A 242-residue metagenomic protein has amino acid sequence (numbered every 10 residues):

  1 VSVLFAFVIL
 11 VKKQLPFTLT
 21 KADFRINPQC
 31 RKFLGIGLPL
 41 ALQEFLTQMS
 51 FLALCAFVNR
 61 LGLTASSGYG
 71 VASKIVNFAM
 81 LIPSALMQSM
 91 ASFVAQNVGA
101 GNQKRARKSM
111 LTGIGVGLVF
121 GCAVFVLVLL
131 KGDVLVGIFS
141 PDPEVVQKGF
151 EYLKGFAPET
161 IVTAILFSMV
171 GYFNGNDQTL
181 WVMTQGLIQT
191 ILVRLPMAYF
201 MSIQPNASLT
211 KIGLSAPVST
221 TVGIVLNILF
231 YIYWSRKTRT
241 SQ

Functional and structural regions predicted by a protein language model:
V1-A6, S84-M87, F156-G175, W181-V193 (+2 more regions): Short runs within selected transmembrane alpha-helices of multi-pass transporters and secretion channels
V1-L38, V94-E159, S202-Q242: Short alpha-helical transmembrane segments in multi-pass integral membrane proteins
S2-F5, R25-A53, F57, F78 (+5 more regions): Hydrophobic faces of transmembrane alpha-helices in multi-pass small-molecule transporters and flippases across diverse
Q29-I36, L40, F57-N77, P143-F150 (+2 more regions): Interfacial/gating helices of multi-pass transporter permease domains
G35-I36, A79-M80, A91, L192-V193 (+1 more regions): Hydrophobic alpha-helical transmembrane segments of integral membrane proteins, especially lipid-exposed positions
L40, E44, L52, A56 (+6 more regions): Transmembrane alpha-helix boundary and packing residues in multipass membrane permease domains and related
F45-F78, Q96-N97, V134-P143, S202-Q204: Helix-terminus/linker motif at the lipid-water interface of multi-pass membrane proteins
G68-G132, T163-Q185: Small-residue-rich hydrophobic transmembrane alpha-helices
